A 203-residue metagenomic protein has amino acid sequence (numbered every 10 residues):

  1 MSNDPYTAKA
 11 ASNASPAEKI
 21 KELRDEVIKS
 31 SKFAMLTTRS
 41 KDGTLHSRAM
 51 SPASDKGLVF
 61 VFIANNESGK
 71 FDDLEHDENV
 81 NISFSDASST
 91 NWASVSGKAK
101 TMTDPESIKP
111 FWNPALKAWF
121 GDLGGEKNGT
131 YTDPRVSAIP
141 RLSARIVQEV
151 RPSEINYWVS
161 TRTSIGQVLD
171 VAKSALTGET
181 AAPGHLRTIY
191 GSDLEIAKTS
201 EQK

Functional and structural regions predicted by a protein language model:
M1-A34, K203: Extreme N-terminal tail/first-helix region
S2-S12, D133-K203: C-terminal edge-of-domain segments
D25, P52, A138-I139: Short secondary-structure boundary/capping segments
I28-K32, D77, R151, A181-P183: A short, compositionally biased
K29, L45, P140-S143: Short solvent-exposed loop/turn micro-motifs enriched in small/polar/acidic residues
S31-E67, D72-E75, V80-D86, W92-S96 (+1 more regions): Short beta-strand segments
K70-T132, I139, Q148, I196-K203: Short, structured beta-strand-loop surface elements
